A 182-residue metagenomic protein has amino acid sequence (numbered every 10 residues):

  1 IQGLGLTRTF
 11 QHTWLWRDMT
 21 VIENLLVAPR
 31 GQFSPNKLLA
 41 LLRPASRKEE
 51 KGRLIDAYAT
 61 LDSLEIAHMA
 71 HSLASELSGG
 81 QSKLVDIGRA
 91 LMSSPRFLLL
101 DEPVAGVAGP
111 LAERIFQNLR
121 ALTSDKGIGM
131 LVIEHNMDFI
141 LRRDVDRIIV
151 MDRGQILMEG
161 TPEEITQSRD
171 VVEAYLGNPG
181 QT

Functional and structural regions predicted by a protein language model:
K37-M69, Q117-R120: Conserved ABC ATPase "signature" region
L73-L77: Conserved ABC ATPase signature
I87: Hydrophobic anchor residue at the start of the ABC signature
S94: Conserved catalytic motifs of ABC-family nucleotide-binding domains
L98-E102: Catalytic Walker B motif of ABC-type/P-loop ATPase nucleotide-binding domains
E159-G160: ABC ATPase "signature
